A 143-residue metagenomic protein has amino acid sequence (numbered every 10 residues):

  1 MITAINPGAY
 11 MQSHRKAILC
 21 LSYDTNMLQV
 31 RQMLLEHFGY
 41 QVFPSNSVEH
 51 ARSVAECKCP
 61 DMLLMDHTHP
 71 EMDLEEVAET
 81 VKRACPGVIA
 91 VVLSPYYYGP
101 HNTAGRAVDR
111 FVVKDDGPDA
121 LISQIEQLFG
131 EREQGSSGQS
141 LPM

Functional and structural regions predicted by a protein language model:
M1-T25, Q32, R83, G117-M143: Non-catalytic signal-transmission and effector/linker regions of two-component phosphorelay proteins
A17, Q41, C59-D61, I89: Structural signature of beta-strand start/N-cap positions in the alpha/beta core of ABC transporter nucleotide-binding
Y23-F43: Two-component/phosphorelay signaling modules centered on CheY-like receiver
P44-M62: Acidic, metal-coordinating helix/loop segments flanking the phosphotransfer/catalytic sites of two-component signaling
S47-H50, P70, P95-P100: Negatively charged, flexible loop motifs adjacent to catalytic sites in prokaryotic signal transduction proteins
E56-K58, T80-G87: Conserved phosphotransfer cores of two-component systems
L64-V81, Y97: Conserved phosphotransfer microenvironments
E76, V92-S123: Alpha4 helix (beta4-alpha4-beta5 surface) of REC/receiver domains from two-component response regulators
